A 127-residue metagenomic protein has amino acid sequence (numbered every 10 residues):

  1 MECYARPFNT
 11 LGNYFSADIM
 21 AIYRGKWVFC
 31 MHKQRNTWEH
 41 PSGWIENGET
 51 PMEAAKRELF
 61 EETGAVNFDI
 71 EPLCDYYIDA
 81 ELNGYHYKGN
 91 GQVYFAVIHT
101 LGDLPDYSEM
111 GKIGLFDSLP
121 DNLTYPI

Functional and structural regions predicted by a protein language model:
M1-D18: Acidic, metal-coordinating catalytic segment for phosphate/diphosphate chemistry, firing primarily on the Nudix
L11, T37-E39, D79-A80: Short, solvent-exposed loop/turn segments at secondary-structure junctions
Y14-F15, K33, H40, Y87-G89 (+1 more regions): Short, solvent-exposed coil/turn segments
S16-D18, R24-W27, G91: Short, surface-exposed beta-edge/turn micro-motifs
A21-R24, A96-I98: Active-site beta-strand termini and strand-to-loop segments that position acidic
I22-E61: Conserved Nudix-box catalytic region and its N-terminal flanking loop in Nudix hydrolases and closely related
I45-D69, Y76-I127: Unchanged
